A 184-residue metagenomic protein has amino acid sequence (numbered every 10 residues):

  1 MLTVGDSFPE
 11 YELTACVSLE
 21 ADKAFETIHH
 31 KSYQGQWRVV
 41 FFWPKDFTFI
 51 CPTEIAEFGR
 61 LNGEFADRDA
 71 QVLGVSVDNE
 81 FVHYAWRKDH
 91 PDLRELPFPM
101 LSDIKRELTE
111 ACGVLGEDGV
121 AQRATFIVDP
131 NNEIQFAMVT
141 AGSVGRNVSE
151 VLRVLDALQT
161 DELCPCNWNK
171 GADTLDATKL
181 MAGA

Functional and structural regions predicted by a protein language model:
M1-A184: Chalcogenol-based redox active-site neighborhoods
